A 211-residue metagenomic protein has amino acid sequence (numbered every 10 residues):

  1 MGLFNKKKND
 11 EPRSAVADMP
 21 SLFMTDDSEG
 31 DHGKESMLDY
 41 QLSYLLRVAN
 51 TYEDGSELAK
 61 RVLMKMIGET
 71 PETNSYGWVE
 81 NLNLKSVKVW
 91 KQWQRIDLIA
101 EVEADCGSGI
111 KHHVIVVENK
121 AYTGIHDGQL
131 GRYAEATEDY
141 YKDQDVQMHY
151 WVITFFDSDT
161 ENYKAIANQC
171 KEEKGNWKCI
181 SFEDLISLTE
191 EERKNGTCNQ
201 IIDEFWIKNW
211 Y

Functional and structural regions predicted by a protein language model:
M1-Y211: Charged, terminal alpha-helix-loop-beta segments that serve as non-catalytic nucleic-acid engagement and/or assembly
